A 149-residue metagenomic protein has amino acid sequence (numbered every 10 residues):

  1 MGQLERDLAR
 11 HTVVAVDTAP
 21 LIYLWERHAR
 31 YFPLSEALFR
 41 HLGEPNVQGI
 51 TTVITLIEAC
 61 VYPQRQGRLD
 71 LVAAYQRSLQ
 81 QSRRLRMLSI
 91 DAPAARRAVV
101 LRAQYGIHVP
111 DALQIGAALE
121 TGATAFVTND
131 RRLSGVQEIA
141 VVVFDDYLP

Functional and structural regions predicted by a protein language model:
M1-T51, Q64-A73, R77, R131 (+1 more regions): Short, well-structured N-terminal submotif of metal-dependent ribonuclease cores
G2-E5, E36, L85-N129: Active-site neighborhoods of divalent-metal-dependent phosphate/nucleic-acid chemistry enzymes
T12, V47, L85, T124 (+1 more regions): A structural micro-motif
P20, V61, Q114-A117: Hydrophobic side chains within alpha-helical segments
Y23-L24, Y62, R97, L101: Short amphipathic alpha-helical elements of helix-turn-helix/winged-helix folds
Y62-P63, G122, Q137-V141: Short secondary-structure transition/capping segments
D70-L71, Y75-R97, A103-Y105, P110 (+1 more regions): Short acidic, glycine/proline-enriched helix-loop-strand junctions
